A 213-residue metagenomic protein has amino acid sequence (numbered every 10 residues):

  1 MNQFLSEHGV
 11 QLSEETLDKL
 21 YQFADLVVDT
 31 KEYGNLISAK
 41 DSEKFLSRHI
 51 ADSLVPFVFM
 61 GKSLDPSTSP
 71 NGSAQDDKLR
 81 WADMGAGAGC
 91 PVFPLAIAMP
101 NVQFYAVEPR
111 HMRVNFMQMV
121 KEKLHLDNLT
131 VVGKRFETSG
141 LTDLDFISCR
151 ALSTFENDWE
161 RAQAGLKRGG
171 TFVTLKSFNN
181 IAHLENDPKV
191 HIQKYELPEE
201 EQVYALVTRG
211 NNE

Functional and structural regions predicted by a protein language model:
M1-D65, M112-R113, M119-D127: Class I SAM-dependent transferase core
A24, A86-V92, K134: Mobile beta-alpha loop/short-helix "lid" or hinge segments that flank ligand
D65-P66, E213: Short, basic, low-complexity termini and linkers enriched in Ser/Thr/Gly/Pro that act as targeting/leader peptides
T68, S73-K78: A cross-taxon signal for low-complexity, glycine/charged-rich
D76-G87: Conserved class I S-adenosyl-L-methionine
V92, N101-E213: S-adenosylmethionine
L95: Aromatic pocket-lining residues of Rossmann-like dinucleotide-binding sites
